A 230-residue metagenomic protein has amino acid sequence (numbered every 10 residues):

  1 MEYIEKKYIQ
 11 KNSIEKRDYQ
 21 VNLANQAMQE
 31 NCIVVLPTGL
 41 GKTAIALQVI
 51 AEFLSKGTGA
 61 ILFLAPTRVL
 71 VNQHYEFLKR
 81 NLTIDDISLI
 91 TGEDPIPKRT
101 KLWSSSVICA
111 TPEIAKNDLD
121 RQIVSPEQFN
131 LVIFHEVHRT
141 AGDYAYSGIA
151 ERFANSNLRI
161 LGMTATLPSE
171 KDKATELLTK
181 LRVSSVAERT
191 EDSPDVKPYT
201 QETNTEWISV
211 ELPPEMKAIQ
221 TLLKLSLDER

Functional and structural regions predicted by a protein language model:
M1-V35: Conserved pre-motif I regulatory segment
V21-C32, L40-G57, F77-K79, G148-A154: Walker A/P-loop NTP-binding motif
M28-V34, T58-I61, S105-S106, R159: Pre-Walker A (Motif I) flank of P-loop NTPase domains
T38-Q48, T58-R80, K116, L167-K173: Conserved Walker A/P-loop ATP-binding site and its immediately adjacent core in helicase/helicase-like ATPase domains
L70-T91, L178-R182: Conserved helix-turn-beta segment of the N-terminal RecA-like "Helicase ATP-binding" lobe in SF1/SF2 helicases
P95-C109: Conserved motor-coupling elements within RecA-like helicase/translocase cores
P112-T175: SF2 helicase catalytic motif II
T175, V183-R230: Conserved interdomain linker/interface between the two RecA-like ATPase lobes of SF2 helicase motors
